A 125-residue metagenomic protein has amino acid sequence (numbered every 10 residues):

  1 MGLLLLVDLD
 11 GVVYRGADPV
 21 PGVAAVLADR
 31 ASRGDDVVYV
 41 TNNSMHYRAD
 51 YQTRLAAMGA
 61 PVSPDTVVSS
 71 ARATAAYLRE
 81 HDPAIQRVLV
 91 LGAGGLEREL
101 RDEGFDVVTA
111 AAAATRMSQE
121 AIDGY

Functional and structural regions predicted by a protein language model:
M1-Y125: HAD-like aspartate-dependent phosphatase fold
